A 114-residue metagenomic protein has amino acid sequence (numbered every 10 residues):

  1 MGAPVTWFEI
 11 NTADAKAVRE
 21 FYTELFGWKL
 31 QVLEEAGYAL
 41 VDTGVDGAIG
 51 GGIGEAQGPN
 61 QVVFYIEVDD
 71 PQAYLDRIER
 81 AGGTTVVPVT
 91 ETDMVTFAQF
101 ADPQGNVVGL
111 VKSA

Functional and structural regions predicted by a protein language model:
M1-R19, G47-A48, V62-F64, A114: N-terminal beta-strand motif that seeds the catalytic metal site of vicinal oxygen chelate
T6, I10, Q31, L75-D76 (+1 more regions): Vicinal oxygen chelate
Y22: Catalytic core of tubulin tyrosine ligase-like
W28-Q61, V107-K112: Conserved short beta-strand elements that form part of the metal-binding/catalytic scaffold of enzyme active sites
L40, Y65, F97-Q99: Conserved hydrophobic/aromatic beta-strand scaffold that supports enzyme active sites
A56-V86: Mid-chain, well-packed structural core segment of small domains
